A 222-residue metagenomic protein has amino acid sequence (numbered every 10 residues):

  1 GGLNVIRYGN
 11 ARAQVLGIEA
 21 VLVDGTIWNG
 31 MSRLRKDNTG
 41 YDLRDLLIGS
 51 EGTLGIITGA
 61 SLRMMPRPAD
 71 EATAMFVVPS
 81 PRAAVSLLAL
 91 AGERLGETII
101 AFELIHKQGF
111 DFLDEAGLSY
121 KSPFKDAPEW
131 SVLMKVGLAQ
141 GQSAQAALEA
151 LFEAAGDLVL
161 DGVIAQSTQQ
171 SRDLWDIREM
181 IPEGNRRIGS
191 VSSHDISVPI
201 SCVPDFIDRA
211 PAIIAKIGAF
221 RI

Functional and structural regions predicted by a protein language model:
G1-A101: FAD-binding subdomain of flavoenzyme oxidoreductases
L62-P66, A72-V78, V85-I222: C-terminal substrate-recognition/cap domain of FAD-linked oxidoreductases
